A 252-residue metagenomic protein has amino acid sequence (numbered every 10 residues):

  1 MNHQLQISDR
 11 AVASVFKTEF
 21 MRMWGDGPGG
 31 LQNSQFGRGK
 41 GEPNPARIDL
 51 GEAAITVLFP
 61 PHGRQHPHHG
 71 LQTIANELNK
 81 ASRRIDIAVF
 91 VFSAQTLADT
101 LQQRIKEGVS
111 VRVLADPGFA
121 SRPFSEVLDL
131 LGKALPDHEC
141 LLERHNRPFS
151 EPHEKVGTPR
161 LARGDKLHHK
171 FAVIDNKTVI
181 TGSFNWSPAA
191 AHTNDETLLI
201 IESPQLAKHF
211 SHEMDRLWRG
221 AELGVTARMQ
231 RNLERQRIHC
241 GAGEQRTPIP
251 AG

Functional and structural regions predicted by a protein language model:
M1-K40, R84, A94-G252: PLD/PLD-like phosphodiesterase catalytic module centered on the HKD motif
P43-F119, A251-G252: PLD-like (HKD) phosphodiesterase/transphosphatidyltransferase domain
